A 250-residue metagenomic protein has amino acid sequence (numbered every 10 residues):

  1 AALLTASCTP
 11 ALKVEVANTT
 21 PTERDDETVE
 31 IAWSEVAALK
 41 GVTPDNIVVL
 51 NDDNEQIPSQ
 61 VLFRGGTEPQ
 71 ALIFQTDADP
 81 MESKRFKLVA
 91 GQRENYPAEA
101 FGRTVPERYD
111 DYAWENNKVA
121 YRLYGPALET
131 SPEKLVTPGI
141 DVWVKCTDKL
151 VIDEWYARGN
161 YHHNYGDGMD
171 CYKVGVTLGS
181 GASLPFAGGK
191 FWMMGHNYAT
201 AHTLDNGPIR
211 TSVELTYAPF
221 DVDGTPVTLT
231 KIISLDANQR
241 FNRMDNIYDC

Functional and structural regions predicted by a protein language model:
A1-K13: Bacterial Sec-dependent signal peptides at the C-terminal "C-region" and cleavage site
P10-G102, L135: Alpha-mannosidase-like glycoside hydrolase catalytic domains involved in N-glycan trimming, generalizing to other
L12-N18, K118, K231, N242-Y248: Short, well-ordered beta-strand segments enriched in hydrophobic/aromatic residues
P21-D25, G66-E68, A78-P80, P106-R108 (+4 more regions): Solvent-exposed loop and beta-edge segments used for protein-protein assembly and interaction
R85-K87, E214, R243-I247: Residues within well-ordered beta-strands of beta-sheet-rich folds
K87, Q92-W192: Solvent-exposed N-terminal domain segments of exported/luminal and surface proteins
G125, L215-P219, Y248: Short, structured patches in soluble enzyme cores that scaffold and shape functional sites
D153-N238: Extended, loop-rich substrate-binding clefts of extracytoplasmic carbohydrate-active enzymes
